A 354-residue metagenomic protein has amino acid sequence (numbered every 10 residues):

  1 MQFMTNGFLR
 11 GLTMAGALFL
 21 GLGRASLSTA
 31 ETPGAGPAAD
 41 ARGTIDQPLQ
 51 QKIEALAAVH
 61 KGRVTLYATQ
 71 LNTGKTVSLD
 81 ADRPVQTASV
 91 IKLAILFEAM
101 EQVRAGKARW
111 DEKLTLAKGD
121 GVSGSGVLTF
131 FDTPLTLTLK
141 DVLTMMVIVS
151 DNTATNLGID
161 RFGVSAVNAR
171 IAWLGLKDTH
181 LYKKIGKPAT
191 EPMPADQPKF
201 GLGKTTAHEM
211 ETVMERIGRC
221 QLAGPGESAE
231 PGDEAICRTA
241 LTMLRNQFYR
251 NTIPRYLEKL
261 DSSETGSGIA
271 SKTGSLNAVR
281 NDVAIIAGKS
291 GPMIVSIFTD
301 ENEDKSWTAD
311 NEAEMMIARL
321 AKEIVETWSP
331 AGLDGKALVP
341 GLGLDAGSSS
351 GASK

Functional and structural regions predicted by a protein language model:
Q2-T13: Bacterial N-terminal signal peptides that target proteins for export
G11-R24: Bacterial N-terminal signal peptides
T32-L56, R161-G163, V213-L257, D261-G268 (+1 more regions): Structured C-terminal helix/loop/strand segments within mature extracytoplasmic catalytic/sensor domains
P48-A81, M293-I297: A short, well-structured edge-of-sheet supersecondary motif
R63, L135, N156-L222, E227 (+1 more regions): Mid-domain, small-residue-enriched loop/turn segments at the edges of structured enzyme/sensor domains
L71-N72, W110-V127, F162-G163, K184-A189 (+2 more regions): Acidic helix-start/capping segments at beta-turn-to-alpha-helix junctions
G74, Q86-L114, V295: Active-site SXXK
G119-N156, V164, G203: Conserved catalytic neighborhood of penicillin-recognizing serine enzymes
